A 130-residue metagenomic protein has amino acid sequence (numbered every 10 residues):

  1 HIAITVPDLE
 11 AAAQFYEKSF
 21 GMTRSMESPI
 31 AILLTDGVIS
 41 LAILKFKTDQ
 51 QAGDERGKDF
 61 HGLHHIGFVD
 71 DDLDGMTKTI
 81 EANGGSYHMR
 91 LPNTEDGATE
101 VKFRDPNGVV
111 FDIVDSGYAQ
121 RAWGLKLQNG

Functional and structural regions predicted by a protein language model:
H1-P7, T35, D54-I80, T99-R104 (+1 more regions): Vicinal oxygen chelate
I4-K47: Core segments of cupin and vicinal oxygen chelate
R24, I32-L33, E55-K58, N93: Short secondary-structure boundary/capping segments
I39-A42, Q51-A52, G108-F111: Short, charged/polar, Gly/Pro-enriched secondary-structure boundary elements
K45, A52-R56, A122-L125: A short, polar/proline- and glycine-enriched secondary-structure boundary/capping micro-motif
K45-D49, D115-S116: Acetyl-CoA-dependent GNAT
T48, D72, N93-T94: Short beta->alpha connector loops
T77-G130: Vicinal oxygen chelate
